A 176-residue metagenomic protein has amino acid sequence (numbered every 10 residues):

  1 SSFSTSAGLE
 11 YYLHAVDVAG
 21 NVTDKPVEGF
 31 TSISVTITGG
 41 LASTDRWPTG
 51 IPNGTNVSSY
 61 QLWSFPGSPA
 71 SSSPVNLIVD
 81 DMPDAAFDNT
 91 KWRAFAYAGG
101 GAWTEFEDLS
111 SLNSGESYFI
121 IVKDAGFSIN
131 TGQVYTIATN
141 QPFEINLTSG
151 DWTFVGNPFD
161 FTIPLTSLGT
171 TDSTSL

Functional and structural regions predicted by a protein language model:
S1, V22-E28, S73, A138 (+1 more regions): Alpha-helix initiation/capping motif
S1-F3, K25-F30, P66-S68, P158: Proline-rich low-complexity regions
S1-P26: Alpha-glucan (starch/glycogen) binding determinants
Y12-H14, S34-L176: N-terminal exported-region signature
G20-T38: Extracellular fibronectin type III
